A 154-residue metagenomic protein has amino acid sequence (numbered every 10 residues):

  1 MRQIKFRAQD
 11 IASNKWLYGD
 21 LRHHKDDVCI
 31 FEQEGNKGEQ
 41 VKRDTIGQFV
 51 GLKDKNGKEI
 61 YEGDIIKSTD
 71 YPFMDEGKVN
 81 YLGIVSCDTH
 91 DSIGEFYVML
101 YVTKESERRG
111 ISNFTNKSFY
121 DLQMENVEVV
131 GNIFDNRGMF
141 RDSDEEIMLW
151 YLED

Functional and structural regions predicted by a protein language model:
M1-D154: Secondary-structure transition motif
